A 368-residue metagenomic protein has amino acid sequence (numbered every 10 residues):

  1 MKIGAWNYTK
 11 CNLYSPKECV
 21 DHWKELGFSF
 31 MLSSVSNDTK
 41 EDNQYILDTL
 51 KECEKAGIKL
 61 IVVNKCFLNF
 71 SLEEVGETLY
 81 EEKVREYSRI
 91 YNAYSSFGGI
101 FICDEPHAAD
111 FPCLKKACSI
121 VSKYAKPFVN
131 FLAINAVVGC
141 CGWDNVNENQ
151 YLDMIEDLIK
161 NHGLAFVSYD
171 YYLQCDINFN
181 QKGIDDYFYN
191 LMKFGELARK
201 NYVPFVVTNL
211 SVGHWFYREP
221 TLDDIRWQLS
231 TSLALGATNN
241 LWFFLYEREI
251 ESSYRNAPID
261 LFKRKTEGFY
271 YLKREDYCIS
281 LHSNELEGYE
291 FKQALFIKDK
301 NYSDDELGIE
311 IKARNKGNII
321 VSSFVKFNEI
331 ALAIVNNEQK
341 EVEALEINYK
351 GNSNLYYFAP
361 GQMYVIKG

Functional and structural regions predicted by a protein language model:
M1-G368: Glycan-processing catalytic domains of CAZymes
